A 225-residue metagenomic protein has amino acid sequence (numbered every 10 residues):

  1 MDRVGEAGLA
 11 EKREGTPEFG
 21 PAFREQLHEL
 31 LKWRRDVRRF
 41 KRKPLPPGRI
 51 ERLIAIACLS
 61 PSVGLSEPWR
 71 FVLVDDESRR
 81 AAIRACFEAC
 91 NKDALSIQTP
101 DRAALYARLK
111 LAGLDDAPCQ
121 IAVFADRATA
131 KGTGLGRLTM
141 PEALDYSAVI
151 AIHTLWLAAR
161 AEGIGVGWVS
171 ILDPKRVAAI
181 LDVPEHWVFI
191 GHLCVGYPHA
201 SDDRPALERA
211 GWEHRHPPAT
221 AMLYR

Functional and structural regions predicted by a protein language model:
D2-F23, V37, G191-R225: C-terminal helix-cap and adjacent tail motif
R3, E67-A148: Glycine/small-residue-rich phosphate/adenosyl-binding loop
R24-W33: Short, contiguous hydrophobic alpha-helices characteristic of membrane insertion segments
L31, L53-A57: Short alpha-helical scaffolding segments that buttress acidic/His motifs in well-ordered protein cores
V37-R52: A short N-terminal beta-strand-loop micro-motif at the entrance of redox/enzyme domains
A57, I121, R127-I180: Small-aliphatic-rich amphipathic alpha-helix that forms the alpha element of a beta-alpha
L59-G64: Glycine-rich phosphate/pyrophosphate-binding beta-alpha loops
N91-I97, L111, D182-P205: A glycine-rich helix N-cap at a beta->alpha junction
